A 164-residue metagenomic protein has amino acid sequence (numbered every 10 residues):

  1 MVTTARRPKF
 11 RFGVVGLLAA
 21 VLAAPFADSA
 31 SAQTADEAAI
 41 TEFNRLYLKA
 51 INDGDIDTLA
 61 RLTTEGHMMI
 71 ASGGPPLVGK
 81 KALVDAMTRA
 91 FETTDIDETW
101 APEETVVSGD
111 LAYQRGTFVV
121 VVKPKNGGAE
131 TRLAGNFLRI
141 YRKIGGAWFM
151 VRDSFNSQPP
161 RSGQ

Functional and structural regions predicted by a protein language model:
M1-F10: N-terminal secretory signal peptides that target proteins for export/translocation
G13-P25: Bacterial N-terminal signal peptides
S31-R61, M68-Q164: A beta-strand edge to alpha-helix "cap/lid" segment located at domain peripheries
